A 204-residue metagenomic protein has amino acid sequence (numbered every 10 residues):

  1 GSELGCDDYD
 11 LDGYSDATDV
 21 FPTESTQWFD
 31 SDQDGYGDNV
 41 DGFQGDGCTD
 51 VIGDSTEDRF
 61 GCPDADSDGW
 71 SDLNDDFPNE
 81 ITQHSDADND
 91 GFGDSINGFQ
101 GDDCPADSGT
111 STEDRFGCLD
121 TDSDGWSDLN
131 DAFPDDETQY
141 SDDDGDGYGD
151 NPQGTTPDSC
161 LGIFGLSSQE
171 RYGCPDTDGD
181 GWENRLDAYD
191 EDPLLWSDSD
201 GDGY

Functional and structural regions predicted by a protein language model:
G1-Y204: Extracellular calcium-associated, cysteine-rich motifs in secreted modular proteins
